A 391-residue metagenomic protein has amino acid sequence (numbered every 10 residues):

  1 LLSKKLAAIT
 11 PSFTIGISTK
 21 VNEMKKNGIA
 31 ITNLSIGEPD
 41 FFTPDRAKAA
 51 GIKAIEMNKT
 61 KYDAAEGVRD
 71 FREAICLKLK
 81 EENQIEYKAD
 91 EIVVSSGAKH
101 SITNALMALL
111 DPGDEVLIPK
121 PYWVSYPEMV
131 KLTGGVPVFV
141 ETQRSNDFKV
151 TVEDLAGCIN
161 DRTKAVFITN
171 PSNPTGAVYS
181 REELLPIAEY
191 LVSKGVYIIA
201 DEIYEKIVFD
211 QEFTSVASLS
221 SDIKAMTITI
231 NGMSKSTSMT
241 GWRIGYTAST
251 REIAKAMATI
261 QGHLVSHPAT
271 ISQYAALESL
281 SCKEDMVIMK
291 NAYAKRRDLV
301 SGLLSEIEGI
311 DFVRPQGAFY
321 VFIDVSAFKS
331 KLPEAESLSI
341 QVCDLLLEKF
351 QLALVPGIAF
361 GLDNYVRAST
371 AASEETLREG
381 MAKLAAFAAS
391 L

Functional and structural regions predicted by a protein language model:
L2-G97, N104, S279-L280, S390-L391: N-terminal small-domain helix-loop-helix segment of the aminotransferase-like
I31-N33, D311-Q316, I358-A359: Short beta-strand
P44, M226-G317: PLP-dependent aminotransferase class I/II
D90, M107-I168, R181: PLP-dependent aminotransferase-like
D114, G135, S193-Y197, K224-A225: A short helix->loop->beta-strand "cap" motif at the edges of active sites that frequently abuts
T142-F213: Active-site phosphate-binding strand-loop segment of PLP-dependent enzymes
A156-G157, P333-L354, I358-L391: PLP-dependent enzyme catalytic core of the Aspartate aminotransferase-like
